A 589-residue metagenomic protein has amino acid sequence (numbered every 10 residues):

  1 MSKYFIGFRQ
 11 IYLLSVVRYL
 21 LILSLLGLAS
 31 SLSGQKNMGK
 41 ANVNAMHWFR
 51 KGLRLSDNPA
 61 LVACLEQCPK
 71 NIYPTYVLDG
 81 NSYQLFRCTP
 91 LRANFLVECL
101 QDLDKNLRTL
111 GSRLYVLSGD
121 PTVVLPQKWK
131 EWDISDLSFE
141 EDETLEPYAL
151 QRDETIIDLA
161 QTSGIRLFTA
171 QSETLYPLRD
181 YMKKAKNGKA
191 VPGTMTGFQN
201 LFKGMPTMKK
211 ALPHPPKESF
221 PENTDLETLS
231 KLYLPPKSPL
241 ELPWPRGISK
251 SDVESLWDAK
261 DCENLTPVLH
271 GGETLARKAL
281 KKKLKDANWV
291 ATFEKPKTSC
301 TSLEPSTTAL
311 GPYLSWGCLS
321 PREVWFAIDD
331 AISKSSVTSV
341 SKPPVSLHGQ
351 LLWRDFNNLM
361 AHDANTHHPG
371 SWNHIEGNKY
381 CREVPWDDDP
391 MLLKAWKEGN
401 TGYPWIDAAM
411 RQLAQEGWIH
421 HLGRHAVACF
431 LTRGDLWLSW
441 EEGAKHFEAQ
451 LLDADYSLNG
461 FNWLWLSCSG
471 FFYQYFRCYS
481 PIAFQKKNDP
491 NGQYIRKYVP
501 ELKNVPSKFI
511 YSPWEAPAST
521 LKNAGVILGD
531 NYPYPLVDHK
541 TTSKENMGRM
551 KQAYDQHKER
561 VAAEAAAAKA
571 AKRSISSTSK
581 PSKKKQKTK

Functional and structural regions predicted by a protein language model:
M1-Y12: N-terminal secretory signal peptides that target proteins for export/translocation
Y4-F5, L20, S31: N-terminal chloroplast transit peptides
L20-L26: Sec-dependent N-terminal signal peptides
L32, N37-T224, P343, R411-Q412 (+6 more regions): Trp/Phe/Arg-rich N-terminal binding region typifying the photolyase-homology
G188-Y380, D489, Q493-K583, K589: Glycine/tryptophan-enriched, flexible segments
T308-P312, E323, D355, K394 (+3 more regions): Contiguous, well-ordered alpha-helical segments that form the cores/surfaces of helical PPI scaffolds
Q350-W405, R411, H421-H425: Active-site core of glycosidic bond-cleaving carbohydrate-active enzymes
H368, H374-R382, G423-F472: Active/binding-pocket-proximal capping segment
